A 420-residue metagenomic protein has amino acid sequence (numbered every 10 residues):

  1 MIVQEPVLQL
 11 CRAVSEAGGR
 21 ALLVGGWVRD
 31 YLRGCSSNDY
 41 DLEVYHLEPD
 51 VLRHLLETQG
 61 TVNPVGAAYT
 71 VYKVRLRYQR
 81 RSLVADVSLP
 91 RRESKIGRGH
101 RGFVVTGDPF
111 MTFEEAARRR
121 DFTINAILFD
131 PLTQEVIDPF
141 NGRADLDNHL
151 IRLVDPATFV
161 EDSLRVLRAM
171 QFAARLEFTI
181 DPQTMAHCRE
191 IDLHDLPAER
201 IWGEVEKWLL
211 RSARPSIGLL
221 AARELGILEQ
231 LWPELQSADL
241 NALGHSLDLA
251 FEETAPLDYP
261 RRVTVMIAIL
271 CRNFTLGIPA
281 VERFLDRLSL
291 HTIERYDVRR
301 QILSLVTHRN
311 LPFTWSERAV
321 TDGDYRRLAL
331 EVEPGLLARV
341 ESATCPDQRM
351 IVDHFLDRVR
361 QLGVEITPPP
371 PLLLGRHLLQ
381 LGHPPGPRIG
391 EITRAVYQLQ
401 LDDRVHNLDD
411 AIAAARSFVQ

Functional and structural regions predicted by a protein language model:
M1-Q420: Catalytic cores of the polymerase beta-like nucleotidyltransferase superfamily and closely associated nucleotide
